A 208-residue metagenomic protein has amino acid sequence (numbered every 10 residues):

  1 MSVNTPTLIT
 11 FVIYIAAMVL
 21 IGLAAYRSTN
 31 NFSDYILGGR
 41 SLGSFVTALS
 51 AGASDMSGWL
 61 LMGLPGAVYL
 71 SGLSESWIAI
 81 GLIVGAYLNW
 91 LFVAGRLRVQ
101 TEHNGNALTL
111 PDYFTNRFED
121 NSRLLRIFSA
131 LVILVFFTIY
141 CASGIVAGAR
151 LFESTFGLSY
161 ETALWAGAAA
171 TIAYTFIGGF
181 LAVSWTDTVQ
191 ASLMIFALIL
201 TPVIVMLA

Functional and structural regions predicted by a protein language model:
M1-L61, T175-G178: Membrane-interface "cap" regions at the ends of multi-pass membrane proteins
M1-P6, G66-W77, S154, L207: Helix-coil boundary and interhelical linker segments in multi-pass alpha-helical membrane proteins
I9, A16-R27, Y87-R98, A142-A149 (+2 more regions): Structural signature of transmembrane alpha-helix termini at the membrane-water interface
I15-M18, S54-D55, L82-A86, I133-L134 (+3 more regions): Residue-level recognition of pore/gate-forming positions within transmembrane alpha-helices of multi-pass
I36-N106: Membrane-interface helix-loop-helix modules in multi-pass membrane proteins
S44-S50, D112, N116, Q190-I204: Small-residue-rich segments of transmembrane alpha-helices in multi-pass membrane proteins, especially helix faces
W77-T175: Helix-loop-helix module between adjacent transmembrane segments
Y160-A208: Alpha-helical multi-pass transmembrane bundles of energy-transducing inner-membrane proteins
